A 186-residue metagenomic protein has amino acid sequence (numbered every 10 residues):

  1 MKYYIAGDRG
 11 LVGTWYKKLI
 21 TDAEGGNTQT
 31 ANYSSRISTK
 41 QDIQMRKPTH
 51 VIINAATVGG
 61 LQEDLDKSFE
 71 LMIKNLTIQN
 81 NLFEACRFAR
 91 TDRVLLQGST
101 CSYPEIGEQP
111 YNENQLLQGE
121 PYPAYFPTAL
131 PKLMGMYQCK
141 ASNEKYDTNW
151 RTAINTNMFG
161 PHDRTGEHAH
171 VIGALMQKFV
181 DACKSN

Functional and structural regions predicted by a protein language model:
K2-T21: N-terminal Rossmann NAD(P)H-binding glycine-rich loop of SDR-like oxidoreductase domains
A6, N54-A55, V94-T100, A153-N155: SDR active-site strand-loop-helix element
T21-D42: Adenosine-cofactor binding site in Rossmann-like domains, unifying the SAM/SAH pocket of S-adenosylmethionine-dependent
T39-N75, F88: NAD(P)H-binding glycine-rich loop region in Rossmannoid oxidoreductase-like domains and their noncatalytic homologs
H50, T77-N81, R93, M134-G135: Conserved cofactor-binding/catalytic machinery of classical short-chain dehydrogenase/reductase
N80-Y125, R151: Conserved Rossmann-fold NAD(P)-dependent oxidoreductase catalytic core, especially the SDR/UDP-sugar
I106-N114, K140-N186: NAD(P)-dependent short-chain dehydrogenase/reductase
P127-K132: Active-site helix of classical SDR
